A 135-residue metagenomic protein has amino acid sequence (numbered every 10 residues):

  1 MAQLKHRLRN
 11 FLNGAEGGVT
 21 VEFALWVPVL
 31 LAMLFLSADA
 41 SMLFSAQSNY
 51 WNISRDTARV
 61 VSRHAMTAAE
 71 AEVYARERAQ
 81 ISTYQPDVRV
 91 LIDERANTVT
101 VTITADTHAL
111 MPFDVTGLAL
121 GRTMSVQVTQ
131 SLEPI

Functional and structural regions predicted by a protein language model:
A2, R55, R59-I135: Short, conserved structural patches
A2-A75: Alpha-helical assembly-interface signal, strongest on the long, hydrophobic N-terminal helix that forms
